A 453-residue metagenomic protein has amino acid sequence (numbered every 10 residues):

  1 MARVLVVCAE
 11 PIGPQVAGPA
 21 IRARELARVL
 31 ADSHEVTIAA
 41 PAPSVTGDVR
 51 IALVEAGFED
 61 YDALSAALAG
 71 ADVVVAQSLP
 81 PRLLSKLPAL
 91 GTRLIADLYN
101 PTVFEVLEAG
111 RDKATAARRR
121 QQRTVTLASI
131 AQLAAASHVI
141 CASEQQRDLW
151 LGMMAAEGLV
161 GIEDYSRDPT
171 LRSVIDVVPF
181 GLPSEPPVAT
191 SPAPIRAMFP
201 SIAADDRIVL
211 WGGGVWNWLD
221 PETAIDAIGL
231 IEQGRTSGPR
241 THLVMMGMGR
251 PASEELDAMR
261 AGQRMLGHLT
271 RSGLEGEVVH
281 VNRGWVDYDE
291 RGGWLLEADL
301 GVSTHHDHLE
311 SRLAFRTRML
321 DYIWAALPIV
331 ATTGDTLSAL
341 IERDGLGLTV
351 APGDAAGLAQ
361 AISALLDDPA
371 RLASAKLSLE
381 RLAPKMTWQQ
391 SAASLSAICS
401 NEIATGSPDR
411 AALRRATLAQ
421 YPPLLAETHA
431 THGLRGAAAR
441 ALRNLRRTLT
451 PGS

Functional and structural regions predicted by a protein language model:
M1-V45, I231-R240, L434, A438-S453: N-terminal subdomain of nucleotide-sugar transferases
L5-C8, I140, L182-P186, P194-L219 (+2 more regions): Conserved donor-binding/catalytic core segment of Leloir-type glycosyltransferases
A9, G13, A96-L127, D148-M153 (+3 more regions): Acceptor-binding helix/loop patch of EC 2.4 sugar-transfer enzymes, predominantly nucleotide-sugar-dependent
A134-P194, A204: Donor nucleotide-sugar binding/catalytic pocket of nucleotide-sugar-dependent glycosyltransferases
L171, R371, R381-S453: C-terminal amphipathic helix plus adjacent low-complexity, charged tail appended to glycosyltransferase catalytic
G247-R250, L256-G293: Nucleotide-activated donor-binding/catalytic signature segment of Leloir-type glycosyltransferases, i.e., the conserved
L300-S303, D321-A331: Short hydrophobic beta-strand element within catalytic cores of glycosyltransferases and related nucleotide-activated
S338-S363: Change "using UDP/GDP/dTDP sugars" to "using nucleotide sugars
